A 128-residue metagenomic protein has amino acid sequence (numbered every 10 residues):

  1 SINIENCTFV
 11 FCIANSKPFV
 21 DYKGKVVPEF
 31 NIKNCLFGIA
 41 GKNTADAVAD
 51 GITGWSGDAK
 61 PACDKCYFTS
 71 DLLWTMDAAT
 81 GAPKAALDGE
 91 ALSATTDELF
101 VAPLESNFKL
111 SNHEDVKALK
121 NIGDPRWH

Functional and structural regions predicted by a protein language model:
S1-N107, H128: Extracellular beta-rich repeat passengers
L110-H128: Active-site and glycan-interaction determinants of carbohydrate-active enzymes
